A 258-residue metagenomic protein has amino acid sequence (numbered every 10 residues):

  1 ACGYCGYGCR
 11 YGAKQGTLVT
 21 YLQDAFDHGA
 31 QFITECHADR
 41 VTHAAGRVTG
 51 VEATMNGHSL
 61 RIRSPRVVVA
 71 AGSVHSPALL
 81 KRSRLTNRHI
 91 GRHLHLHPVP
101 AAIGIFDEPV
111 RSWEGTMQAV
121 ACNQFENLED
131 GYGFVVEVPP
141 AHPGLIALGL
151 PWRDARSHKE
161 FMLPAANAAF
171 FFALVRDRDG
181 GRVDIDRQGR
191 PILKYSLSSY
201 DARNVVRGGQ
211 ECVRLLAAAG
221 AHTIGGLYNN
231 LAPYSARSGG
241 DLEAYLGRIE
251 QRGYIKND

Functional and structural regions predicted by a protein language model:
A1, D39-T49: Feature captures the FAD/FMN-dependent oxidoreductase FAD-binding
A1-A38, I224-D258: Conserved redox-cofactor binding core of oxidoreductases
G8-Q15, V69, K159, S198-A202: Hydrophobic alpha-helical scaffolding
Y11, D27-H28, C36, V41 (+1 more regions): Glycine-rich loop(s) and the adjacent beta-strand/alpha-helix scaffold that form part
G12-Q15, G46, N123-L128: Aromatic-residue-lined binding/catalytic grooves and analogous aromatic/hydrophobic interfacial grooves in multimeric
G16-T20, I33, I62-R63, A71-A78 (+3 more regions): Generic recognition of stable, solvent-exposed alpha-helical segments in well-folded globular domains
L22, F26, L80, G209 (+1 more regions): Non-transmembrane alpha-helical segments in soluble domains of secreted/periplasmic/extracellular proteins
N87-L216, T223, A232-A236, L242-D258: FAD cofactor-binding and catalytic pocket of flavoenzymes
